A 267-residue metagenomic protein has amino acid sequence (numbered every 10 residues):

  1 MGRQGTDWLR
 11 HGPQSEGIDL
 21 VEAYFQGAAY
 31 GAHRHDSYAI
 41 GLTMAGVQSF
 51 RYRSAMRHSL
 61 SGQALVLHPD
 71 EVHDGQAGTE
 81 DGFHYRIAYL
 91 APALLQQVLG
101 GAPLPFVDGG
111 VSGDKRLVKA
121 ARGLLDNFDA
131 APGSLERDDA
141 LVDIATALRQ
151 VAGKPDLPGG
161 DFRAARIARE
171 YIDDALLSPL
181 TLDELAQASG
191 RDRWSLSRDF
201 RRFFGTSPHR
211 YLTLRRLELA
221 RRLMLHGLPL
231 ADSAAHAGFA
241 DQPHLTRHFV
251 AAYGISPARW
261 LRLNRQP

Functional and structural regions predicted by a protein language model:
R3-P105: N-terminal regulatory/effector-sensing and dimerization cores that precede helix-turn-helix DNA-binding domains
R3-W8, G27-A32, Q76, E80 (+7 more regions): Jelly-roll (double-stranded beta-helix
G62-Q63, L196, A220, L245: Short hydrophobic/aromatic patches on the structural cores and recognition surfaces of FHA
L99-L157, E170: Amphipathic alpha-helical segments enriched in hydrophobic/aromatic residues interleaved with Lys/Arg
G123-G133, A147-P155, A168-T181, F200 (+4 more regions): Basic, amphipathic alpha-helical hairpins
K154, R262-Q266: Short, charged, intrinsically disordered terminal tails
G160-A168, F204, T213-R216: N-terminal positioning helix adjacent to the helix-turn-helix/winged-helix DNA-binding module
D173, P179-R215, A234-L263: Basic/polar phosphate-binding segments, predominantly the helix-turn-helix DNA-binding elements of transcriptional
